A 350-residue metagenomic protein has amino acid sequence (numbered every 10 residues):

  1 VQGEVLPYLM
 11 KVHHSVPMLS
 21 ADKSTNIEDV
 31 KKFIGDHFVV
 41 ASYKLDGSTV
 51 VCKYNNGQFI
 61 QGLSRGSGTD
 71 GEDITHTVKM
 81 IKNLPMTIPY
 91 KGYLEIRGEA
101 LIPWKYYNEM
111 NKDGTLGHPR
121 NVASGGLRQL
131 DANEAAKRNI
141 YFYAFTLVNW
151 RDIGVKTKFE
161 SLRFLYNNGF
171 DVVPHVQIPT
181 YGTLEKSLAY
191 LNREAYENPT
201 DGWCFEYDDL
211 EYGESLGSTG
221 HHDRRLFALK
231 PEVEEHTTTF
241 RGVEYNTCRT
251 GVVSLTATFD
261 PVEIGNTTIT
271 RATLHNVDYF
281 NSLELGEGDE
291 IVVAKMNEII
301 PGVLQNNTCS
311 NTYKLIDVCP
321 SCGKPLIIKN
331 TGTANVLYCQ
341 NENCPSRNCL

Functional and structural regions predicted by a protein language model:
V1-L350: RNA/tRNA-interacting regions in translation and RNA-turnover enzymes
